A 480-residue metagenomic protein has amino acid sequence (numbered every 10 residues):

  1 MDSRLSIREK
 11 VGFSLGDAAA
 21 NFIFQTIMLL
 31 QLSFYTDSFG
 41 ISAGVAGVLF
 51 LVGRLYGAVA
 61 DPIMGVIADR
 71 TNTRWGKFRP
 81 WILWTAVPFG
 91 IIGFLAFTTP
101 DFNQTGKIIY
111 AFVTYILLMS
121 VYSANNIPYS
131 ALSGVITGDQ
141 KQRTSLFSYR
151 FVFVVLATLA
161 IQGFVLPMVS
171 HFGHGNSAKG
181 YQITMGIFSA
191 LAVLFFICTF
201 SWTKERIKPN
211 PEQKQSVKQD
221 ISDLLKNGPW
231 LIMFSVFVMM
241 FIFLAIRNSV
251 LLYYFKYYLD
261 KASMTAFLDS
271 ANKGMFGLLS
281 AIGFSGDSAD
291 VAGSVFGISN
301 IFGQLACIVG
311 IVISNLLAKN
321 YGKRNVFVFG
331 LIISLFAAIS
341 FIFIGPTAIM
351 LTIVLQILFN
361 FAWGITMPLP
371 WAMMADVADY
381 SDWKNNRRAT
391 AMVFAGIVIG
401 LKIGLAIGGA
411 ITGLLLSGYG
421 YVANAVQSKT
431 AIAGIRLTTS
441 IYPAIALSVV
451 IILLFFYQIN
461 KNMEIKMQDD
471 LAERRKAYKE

Functional and structural regions predicted by a protein language model:
M1-E480: Membrane-embedded alpha-helical bundles of multi-pass transporters/translocases, especially carrier/permease families
